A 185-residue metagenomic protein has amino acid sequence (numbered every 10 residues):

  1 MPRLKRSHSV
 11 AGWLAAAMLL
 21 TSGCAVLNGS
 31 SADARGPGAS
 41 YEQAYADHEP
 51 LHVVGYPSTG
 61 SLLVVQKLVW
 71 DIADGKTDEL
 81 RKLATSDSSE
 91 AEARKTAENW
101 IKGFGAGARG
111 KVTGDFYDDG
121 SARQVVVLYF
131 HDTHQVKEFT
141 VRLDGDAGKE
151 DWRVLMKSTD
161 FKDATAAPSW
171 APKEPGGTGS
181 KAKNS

Functional and structural regions predicted by a protein language model:
P2-Y56, A167-T178: Juxtamembrane and targeting peptides
Q43-Y56, L62-W70, T77-R123, V136: Short solvent-exposed beta->alpha transition segments
R109, T113-S185: Exposed beta-sheet edge and beta->alpha loop/turn motif
